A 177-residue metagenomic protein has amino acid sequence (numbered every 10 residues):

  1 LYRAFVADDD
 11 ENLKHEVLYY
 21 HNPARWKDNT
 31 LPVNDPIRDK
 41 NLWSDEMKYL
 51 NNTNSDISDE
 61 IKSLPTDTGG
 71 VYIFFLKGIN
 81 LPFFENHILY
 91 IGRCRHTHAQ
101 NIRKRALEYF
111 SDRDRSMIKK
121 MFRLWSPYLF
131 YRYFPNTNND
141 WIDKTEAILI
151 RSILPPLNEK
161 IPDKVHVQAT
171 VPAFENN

Functional and structural regions predicted by a protein language model:
L1-L89, R93-N177: Boundary/linker segments flanking structured domains
